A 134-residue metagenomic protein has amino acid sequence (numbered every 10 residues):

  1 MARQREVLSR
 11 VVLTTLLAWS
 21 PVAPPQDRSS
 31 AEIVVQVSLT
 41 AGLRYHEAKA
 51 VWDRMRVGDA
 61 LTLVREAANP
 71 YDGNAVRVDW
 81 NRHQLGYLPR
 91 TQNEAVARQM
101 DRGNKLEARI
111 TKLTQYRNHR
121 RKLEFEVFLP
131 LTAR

Functional and structural regions predicted by a protein language model:
A2-R134: Conserved active-site motif detector
